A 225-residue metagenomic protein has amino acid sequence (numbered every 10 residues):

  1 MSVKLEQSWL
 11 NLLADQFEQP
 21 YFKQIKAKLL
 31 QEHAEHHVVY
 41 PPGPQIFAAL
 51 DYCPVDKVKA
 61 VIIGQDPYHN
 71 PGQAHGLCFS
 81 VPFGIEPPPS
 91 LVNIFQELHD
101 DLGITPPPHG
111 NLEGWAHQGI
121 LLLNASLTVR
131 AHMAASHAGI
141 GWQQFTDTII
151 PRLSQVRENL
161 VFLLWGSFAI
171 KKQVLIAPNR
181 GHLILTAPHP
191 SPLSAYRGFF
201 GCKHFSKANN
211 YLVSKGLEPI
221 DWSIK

Functional and structural regions predicted by a protein language model:
S2-L13: Generic N-terminal amphipathic, Lys/Arg-enriched alpha-helix
D15-L164, F168-K171, I176-P178, L183-T186 (+3 more regions): A polyanion-binding, active-site-adjacent surface
G201-C202, K215: Glycine-rich phosphate/nucleotide-binding loop
